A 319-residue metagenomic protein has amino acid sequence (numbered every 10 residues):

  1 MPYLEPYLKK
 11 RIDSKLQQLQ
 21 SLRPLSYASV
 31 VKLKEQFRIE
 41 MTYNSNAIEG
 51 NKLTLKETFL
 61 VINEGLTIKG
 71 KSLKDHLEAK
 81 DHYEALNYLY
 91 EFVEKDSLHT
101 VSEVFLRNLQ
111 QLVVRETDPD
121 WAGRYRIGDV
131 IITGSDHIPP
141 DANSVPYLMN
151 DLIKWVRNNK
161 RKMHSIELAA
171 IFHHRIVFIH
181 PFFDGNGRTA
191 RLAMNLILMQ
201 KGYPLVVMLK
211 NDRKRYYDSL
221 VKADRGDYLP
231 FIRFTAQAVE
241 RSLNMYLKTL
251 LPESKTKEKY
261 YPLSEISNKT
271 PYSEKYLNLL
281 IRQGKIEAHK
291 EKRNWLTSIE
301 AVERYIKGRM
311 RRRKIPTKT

Functional and structural regions predicted by a protein language model:
M1-D184, R188-T319: FIC/Doc superfamily catalytic core
